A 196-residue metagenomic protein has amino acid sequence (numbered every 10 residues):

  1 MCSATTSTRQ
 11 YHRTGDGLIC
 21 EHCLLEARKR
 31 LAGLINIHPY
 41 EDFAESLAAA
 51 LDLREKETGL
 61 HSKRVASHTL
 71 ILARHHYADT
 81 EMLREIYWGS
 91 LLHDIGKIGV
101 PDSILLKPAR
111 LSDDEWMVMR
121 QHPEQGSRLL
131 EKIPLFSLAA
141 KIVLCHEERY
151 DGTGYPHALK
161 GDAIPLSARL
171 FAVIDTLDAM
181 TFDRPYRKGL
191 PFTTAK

Functional and structural regions predicted by a protein language model:
M1-S3, H22: Short, cysteine/histidine-rich loop/knuckle motifs that typically chelate Zn2+
A4-T6, A27: Cys/His-rich microdomains that often coordinate metals
T8-L18: Short linker/helix segments within small regulatory modules
I19-L31: Short Cys/His-rich micro-motifs in 6-15 aa windows
L31-L34, H38-K196: Metal-dependent catalytic cores of enzymes that make or break cyclic nucleotides and related phosphoester linkages
